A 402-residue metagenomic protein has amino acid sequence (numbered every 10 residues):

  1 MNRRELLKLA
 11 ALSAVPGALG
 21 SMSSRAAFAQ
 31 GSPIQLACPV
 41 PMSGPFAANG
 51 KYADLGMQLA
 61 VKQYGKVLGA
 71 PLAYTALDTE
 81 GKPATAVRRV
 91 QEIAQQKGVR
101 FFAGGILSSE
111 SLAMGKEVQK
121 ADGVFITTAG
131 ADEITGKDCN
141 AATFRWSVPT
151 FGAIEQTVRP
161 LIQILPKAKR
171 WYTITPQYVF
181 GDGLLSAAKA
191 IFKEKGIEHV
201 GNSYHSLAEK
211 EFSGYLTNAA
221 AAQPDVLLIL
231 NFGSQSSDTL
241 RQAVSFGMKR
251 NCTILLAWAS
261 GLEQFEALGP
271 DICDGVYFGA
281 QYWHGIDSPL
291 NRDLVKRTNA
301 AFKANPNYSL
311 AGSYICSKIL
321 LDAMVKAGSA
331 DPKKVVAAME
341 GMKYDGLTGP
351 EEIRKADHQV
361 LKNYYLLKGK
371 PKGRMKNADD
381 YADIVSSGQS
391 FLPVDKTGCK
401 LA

Functional and structural regions predicted by a protein language model:
E5-A27: N-terminal export signals
A26-C38, L68-P71, L165-K169: Immediate post-signal peptide segment of exported/extracytoplasmic ligand-binding proteins
A37-Q58, Y64, L77-A84, I106-L107 (+3 more regions): Extracytoplasmic "Venus flytrap"
A48-A53, Q63-K137, W146, H205-F212 (+1 more regions): Beta-alpha junction/loop-to-helix N-cap segments that form part of ligand/metal-binding clefts
A86, W146-A168, E211-S213, S236 (+3 more regions): Hydrophobic alpha-helical segments within soluble ligand-binding/sensing domains
V99-N202, N251-G275: Extracytoplasmic ligand/sensor domains, especially the bilobed periplasmic-binding protein
L240-Y314, V325-A330, G373, D380-L401: Extracellular/periplasmic periplasmic-binding protein-like sensory domains
K343, L347-A402: Solvent-exposed, acidic/polar segments of extracytosolic/periplasmic ligand-binding ectodomains
